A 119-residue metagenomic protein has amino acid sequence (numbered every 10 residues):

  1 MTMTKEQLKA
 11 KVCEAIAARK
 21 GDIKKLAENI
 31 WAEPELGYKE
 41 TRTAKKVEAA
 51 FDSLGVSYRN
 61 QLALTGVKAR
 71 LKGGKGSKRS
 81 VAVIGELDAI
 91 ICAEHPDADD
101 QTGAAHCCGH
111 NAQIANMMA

Functional and structural regions predicted by a protein language model:
T4-C107, N111-M118: Acidic/His- and Gly-rich active-site-bordering loop/insert found across diverse amide/peptide-bond hydrolases
